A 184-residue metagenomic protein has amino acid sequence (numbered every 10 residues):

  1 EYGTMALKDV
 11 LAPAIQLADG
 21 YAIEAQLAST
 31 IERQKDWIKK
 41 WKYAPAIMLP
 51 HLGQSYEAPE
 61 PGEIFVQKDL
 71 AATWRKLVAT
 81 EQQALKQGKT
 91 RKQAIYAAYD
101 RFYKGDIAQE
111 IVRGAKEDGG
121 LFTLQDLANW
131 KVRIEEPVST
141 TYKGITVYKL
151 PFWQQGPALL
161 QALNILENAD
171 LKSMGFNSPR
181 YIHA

Functional and structural regions predicted by a protein language model:
E1-A184: Feature marks proteins synthesized as precursors that undergo proteolytic processing into two chains
